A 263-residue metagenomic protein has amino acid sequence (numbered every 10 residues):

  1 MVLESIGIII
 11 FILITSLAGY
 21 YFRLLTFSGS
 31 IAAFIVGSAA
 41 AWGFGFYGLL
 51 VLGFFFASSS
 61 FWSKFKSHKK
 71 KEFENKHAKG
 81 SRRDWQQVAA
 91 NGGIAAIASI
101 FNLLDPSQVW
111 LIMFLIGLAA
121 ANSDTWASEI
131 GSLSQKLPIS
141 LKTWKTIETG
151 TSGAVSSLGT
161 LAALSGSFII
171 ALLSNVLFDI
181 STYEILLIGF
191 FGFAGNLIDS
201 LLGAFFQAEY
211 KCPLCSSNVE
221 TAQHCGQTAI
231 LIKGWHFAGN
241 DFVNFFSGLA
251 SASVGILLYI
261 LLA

Functional and structural regions predicted by a protein language model:
M1-A263: Hydrophobic alpha-helical transmembrane segments
